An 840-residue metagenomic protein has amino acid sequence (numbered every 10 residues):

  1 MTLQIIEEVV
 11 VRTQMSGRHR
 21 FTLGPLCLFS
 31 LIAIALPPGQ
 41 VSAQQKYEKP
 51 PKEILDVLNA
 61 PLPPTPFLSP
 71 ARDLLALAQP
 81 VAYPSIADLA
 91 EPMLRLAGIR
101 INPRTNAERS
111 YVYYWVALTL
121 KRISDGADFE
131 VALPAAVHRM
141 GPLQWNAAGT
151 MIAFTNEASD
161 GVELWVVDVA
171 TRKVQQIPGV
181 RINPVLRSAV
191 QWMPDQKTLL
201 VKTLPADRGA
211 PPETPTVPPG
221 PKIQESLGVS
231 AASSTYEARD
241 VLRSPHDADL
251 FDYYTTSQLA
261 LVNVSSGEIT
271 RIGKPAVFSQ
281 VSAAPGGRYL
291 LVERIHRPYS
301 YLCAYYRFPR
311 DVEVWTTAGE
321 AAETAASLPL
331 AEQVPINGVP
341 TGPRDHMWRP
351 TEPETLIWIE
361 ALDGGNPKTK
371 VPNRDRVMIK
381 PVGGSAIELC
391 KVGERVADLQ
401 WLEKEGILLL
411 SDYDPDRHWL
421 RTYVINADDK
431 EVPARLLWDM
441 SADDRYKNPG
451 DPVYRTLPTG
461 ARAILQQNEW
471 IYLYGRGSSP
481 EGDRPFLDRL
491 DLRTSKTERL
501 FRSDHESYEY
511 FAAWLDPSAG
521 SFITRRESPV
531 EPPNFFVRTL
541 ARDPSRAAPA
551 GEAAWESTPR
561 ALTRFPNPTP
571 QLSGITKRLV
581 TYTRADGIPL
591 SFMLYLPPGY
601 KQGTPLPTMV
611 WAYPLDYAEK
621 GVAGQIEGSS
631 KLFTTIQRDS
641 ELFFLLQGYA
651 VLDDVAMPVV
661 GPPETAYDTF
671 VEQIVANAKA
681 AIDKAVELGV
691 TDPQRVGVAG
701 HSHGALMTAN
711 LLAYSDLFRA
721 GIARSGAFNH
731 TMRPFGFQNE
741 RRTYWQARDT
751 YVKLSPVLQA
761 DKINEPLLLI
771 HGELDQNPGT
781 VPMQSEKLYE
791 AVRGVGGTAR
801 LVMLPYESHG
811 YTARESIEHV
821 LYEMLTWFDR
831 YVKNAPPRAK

Functional and structural regions predicted by a protein language model:
M1-F21: N-terminal secretory signal peptides that target proteins for export/translocation
G24-P37: Bacterial N-terminal signal peptides
S42-I575, P589, G624-Q625, R838: Beta-propeller folds
V112-V116, I123, L615, G621 (+1 more regions): Active-site-proximal cap/loop segments of hydrolase catalytic domains
V312, L356, L437, F535 (+6 more regions): Conserved hydrophobic/aromatic pocket- or pore-lining residues that grip, position, or stack substrates in active sites
D586-G599: A short loop-to-beta-strand scaffold at the N-terminal edge of the catalytic core in hydrolase folds
L596, T604-L615: Short beta-strand element of the alpha/beta-hydrolase
